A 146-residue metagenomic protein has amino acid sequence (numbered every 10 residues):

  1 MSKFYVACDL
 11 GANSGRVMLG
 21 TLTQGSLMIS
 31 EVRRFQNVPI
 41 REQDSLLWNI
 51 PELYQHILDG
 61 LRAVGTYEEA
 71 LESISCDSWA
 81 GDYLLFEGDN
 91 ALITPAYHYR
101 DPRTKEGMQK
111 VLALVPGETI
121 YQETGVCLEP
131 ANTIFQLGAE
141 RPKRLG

Functional and structural regions predicted by a protein language model:
M1-T94, Q122: N-terminal glycine/serine-rich phosphate-binding loop of ATP-dependent small-molecule kinases, especially carbohydrate
R62-G146: Glycine-rich phosphate-binding/catalytic subdomain of phosphoryl-transfer and nucleotide/sugar-phosphate-processing
